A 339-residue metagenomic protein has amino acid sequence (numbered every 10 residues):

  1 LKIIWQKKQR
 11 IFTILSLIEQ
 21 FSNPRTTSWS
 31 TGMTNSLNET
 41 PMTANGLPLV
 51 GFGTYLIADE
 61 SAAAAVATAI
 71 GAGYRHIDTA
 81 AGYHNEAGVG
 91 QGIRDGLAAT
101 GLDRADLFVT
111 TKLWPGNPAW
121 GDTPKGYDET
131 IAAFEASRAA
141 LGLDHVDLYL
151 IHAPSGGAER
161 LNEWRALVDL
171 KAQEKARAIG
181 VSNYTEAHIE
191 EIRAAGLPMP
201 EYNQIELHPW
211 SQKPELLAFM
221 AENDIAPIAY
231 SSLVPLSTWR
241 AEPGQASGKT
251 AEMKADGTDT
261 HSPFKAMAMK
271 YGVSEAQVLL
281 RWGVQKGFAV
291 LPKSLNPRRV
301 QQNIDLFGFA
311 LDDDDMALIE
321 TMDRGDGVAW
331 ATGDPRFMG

Functional and structural regions predicted by a protein language model:
K2-I3, K7-I11: Polybasic, lysine-rich low-complexity intrinsically disordered segments
Q20-R25, W29-L107, L233-S237, R336-G339: N-terminal binding-site loop/beta-alpha segment at the start of enzyme catalytic domains that lines or forms
A44, D128-L150, D169-Q173: CE4/NodB-like, metal-dependent polysaccharide N-deacetylase domain that modifies extracellular/periplasmic N-acetylated
L47-G51, H76, D106-T110, H145-L150 (+4 more regions): Structural preference for beta-strand elements that scaffold enzyme active sites
V50-E60, P115-G126: Active-site mouth loops of central-metabolism enzymes
A58-A69, K125-A140: Short, acidic/polar
D103-P118, L148-P154, N183, L207: A short, structured active-site edge motif that brings together acidic residues
P154-G339: Beta/alpha (TIM)-barrel catalytic core signal, keyed to glycine-rich beta->alpha loops juxtaposed to Asp/Glu that bind
